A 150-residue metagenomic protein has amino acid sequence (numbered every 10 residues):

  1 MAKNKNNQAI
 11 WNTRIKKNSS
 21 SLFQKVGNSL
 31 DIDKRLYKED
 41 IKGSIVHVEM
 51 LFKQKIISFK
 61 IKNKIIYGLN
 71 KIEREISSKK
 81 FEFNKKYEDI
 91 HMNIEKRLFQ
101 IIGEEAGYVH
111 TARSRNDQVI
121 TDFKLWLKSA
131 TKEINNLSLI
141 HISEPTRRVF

Functional and structural regions predicted by a protein language model:
A2-S143, R147: A helix-coil-helix interface module used to build multimeric assemblies and to scaffold catalytic/cofactor sites
